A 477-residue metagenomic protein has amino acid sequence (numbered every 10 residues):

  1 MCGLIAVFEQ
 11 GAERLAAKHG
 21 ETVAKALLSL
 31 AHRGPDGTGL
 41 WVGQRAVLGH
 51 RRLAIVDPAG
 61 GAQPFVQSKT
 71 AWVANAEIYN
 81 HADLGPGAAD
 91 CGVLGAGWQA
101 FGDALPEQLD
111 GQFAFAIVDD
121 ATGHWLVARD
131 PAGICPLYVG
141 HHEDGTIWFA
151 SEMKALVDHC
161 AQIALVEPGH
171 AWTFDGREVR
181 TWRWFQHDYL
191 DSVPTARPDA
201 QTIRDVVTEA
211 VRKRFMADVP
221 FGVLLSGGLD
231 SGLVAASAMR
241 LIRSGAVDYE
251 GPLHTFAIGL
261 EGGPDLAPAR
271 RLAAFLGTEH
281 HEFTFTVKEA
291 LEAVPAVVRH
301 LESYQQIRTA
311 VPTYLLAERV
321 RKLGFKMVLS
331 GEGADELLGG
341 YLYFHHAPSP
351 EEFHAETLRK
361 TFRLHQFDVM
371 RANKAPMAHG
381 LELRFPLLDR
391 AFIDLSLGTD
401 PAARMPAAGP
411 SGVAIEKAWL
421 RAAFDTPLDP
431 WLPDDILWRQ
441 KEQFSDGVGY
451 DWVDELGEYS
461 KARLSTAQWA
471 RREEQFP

Functional and structural regions predicted by a protein language model:
M1, G324-L329, E336, P348-S349 (+1 more regions): Adenosyl-5′-phosphate
M1-E302, T313: Cysteine-centered catalytic environments shared across enzyme families
L53, G333-E336: Short glycine-rich anion-binding loops that position phosphate/pyrophosphate groups of nucleotides and phosphorylated
W72, L329-S330: Short aromatic-hydrophobic micro-motifs that form the base-stacking/packing surface for donor nucleotide recognition
G92, Q201, G232, A310-Y314 (+2 more regions): An alpha-helix initiation/capping motif
G227, S330-G333: Glycine-rich beta-strand-to-loop/alpha-helix junction loops that act as flexible
I258-K322, Y343-E352, K374-A375, L381 (+1 more regions): ATP-dependent adenylate-handling ligase core
G339-Y341: Short, solvent-exposed loop/turn and secondary-structure capping segments
